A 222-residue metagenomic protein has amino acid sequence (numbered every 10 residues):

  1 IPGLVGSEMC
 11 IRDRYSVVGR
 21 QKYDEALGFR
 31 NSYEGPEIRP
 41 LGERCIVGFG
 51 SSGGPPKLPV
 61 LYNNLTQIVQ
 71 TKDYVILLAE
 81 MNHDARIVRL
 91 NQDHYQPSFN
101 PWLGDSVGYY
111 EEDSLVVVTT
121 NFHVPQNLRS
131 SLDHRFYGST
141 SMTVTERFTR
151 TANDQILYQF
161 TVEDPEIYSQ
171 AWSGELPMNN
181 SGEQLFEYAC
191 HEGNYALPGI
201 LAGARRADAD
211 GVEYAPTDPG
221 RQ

Functional and structural regions predicted by a protein language model:
P2-G6: Positively charged, low-complexity/disordered segments
S7-E8, R12-Q222: PEST-like low-complexity, intrinsically disordered acidic/proline/serine-rich tracts that flank trafficking/processing
